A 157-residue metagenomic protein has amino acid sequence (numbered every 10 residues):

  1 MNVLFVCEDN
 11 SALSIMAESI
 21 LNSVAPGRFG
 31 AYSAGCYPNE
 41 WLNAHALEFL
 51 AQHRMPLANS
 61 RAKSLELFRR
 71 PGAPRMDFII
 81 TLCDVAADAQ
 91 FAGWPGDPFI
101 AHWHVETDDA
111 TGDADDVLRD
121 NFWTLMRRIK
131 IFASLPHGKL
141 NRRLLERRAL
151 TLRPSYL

Functional and structural regions predicted by a protein language model:
M1-R69: Conserved active-site segments centered on acidic
D9-S11, D84-A87, T107: Short glycine-rich anion-binding loops that position phosphate/pyrophosphate groups of nucleotides and phosphorylated
V24, Y32, L42, Q52 (+6 more regions): Short, surface-exposed, charged/polar-biased interaction segments
A58-A62, V85-A92: Short, basic, helix/turn surface patches
P74-R75: Alpha-helix C-terminal capping/helix-to-coil transition sites in glycosyltransferase folds
F78-C83: Acidic beta-strand-to-loop metal/phosphate-binding motif
A89-L157: Phosphate-binding/catalytic loops
